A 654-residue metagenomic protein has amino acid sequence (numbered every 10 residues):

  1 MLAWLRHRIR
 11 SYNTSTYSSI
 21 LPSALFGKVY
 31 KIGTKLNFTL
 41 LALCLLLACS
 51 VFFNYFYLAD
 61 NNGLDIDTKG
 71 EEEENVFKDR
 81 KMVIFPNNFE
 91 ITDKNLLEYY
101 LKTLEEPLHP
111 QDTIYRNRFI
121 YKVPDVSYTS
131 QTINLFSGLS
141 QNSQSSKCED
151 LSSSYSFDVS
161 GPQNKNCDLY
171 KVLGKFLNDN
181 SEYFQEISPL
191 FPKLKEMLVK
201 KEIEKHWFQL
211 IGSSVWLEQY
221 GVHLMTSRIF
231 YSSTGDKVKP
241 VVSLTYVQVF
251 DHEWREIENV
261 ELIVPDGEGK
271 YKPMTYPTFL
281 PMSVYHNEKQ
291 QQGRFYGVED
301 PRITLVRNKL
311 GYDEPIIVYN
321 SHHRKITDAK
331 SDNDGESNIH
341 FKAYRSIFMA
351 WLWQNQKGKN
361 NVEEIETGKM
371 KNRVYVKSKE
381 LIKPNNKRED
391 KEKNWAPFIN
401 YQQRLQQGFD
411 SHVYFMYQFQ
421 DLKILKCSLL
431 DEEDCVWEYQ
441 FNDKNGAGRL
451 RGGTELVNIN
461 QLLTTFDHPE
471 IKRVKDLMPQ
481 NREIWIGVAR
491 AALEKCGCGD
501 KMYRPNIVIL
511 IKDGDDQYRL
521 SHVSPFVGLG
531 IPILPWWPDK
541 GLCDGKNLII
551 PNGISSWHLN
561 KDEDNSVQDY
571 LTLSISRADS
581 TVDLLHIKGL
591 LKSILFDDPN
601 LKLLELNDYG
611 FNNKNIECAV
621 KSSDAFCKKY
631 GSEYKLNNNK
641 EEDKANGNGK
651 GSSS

Functional and structural regions predicted by a protein language model:
L2-P86: N-terminal signal-anchor transmembrane helix specifying type II single-pass membrane topology of secretory-pathway
Y55-A59, G63-H206, W216-K289, R307-G448 (+2 more regions): Beta-rich carbohydrate-recognition and catalytic domains
F208-I211, G297-D300, K391-N394, G452: Beta-rich catalytic cores
S214, P301-I303, L456, I554: Hydrophobic core register within WD40 beta-propeller blades
F295-G297, P479: Solvent-exposed loop and beta-edge segments used for protein-protein assembly and interaction
K393-A396, T454-E455, L548-W557: Beta-rich, blade/repeat-based domains predominating in secreted/periplasmic proteins but also intracellular
R449-V457: Conserved long hydrophobic alpha-helices within structured protein cores
